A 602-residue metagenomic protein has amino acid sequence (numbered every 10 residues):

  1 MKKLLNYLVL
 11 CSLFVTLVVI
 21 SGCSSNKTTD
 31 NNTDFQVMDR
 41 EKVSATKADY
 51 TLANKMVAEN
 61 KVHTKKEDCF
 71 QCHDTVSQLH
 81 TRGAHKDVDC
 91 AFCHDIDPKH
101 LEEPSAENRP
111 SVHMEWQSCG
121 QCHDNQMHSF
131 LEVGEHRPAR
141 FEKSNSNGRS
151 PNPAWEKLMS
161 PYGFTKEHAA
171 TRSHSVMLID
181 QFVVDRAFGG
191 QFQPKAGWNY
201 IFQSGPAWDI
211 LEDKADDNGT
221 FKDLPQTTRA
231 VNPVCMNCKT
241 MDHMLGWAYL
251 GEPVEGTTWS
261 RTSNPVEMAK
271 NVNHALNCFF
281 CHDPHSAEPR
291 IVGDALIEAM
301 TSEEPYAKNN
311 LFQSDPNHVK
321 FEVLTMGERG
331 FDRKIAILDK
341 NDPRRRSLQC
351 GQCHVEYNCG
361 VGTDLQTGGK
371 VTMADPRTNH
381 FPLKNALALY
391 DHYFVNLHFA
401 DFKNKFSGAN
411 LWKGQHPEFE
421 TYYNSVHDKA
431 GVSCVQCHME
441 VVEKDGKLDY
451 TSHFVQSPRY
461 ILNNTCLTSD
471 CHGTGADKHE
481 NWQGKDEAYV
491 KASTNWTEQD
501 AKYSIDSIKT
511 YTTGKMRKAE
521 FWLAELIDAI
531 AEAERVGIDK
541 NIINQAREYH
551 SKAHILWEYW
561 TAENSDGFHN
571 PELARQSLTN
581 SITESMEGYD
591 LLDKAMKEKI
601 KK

Functional and structural regions predicted by a protein language model:
M1-V9: Bacterial N-terminal signal peptides that target proteins for export
V9-V19: Bacterial N-terminal signal peptides
C23-H416, S425-Y450, Q456-K602: Short sequence/structural segments immediately N-terminal
